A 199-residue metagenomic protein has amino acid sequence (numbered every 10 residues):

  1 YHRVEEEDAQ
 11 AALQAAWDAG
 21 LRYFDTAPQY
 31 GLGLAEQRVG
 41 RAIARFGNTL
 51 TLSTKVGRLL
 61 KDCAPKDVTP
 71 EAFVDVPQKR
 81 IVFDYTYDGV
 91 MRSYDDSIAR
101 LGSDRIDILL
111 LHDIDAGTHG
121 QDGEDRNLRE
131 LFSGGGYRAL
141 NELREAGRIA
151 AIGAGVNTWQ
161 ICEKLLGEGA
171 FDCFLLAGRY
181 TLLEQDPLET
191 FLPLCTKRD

Functional and structural regions predicted by a protein language model:
Y1-D62: N-terminal binding-site loop/beta-alpha segment at the start of enzyme catalytic domains that lines or forms
Y1-E7, D75-M91, D125-L128: Active-site mouth loops of central-metabolism enzymes
R3-A16, T86-R100, N157-K164: Short, acidic/polar
E7-Q10, Q29-L32, A42, I114-D199: Beta/alpha (TIM)-barrel catalytic core signal, keyed to glycine-rich beta->alpha loops juxtaposed to Asp/Glu that bind
A15-G20, D96-R105, A139-A151, R198: A structural motif corresponding to the C-terminal end of an alpha-helix and its immediate exit/capping segment
R22-Y23, T49-K55, R105-L110, I149-G153 (+2 more regions): Structural preference for beta-strand elements that scaffold enzyme active sites
D62-I81, G117-D125, L194-D199: Glycine-rich, positively charged active-site loop/lid region within alpha/beta enzyme cores that binds and organizes
I98-G123: Active-site groove signature of glycoside hydrolases
